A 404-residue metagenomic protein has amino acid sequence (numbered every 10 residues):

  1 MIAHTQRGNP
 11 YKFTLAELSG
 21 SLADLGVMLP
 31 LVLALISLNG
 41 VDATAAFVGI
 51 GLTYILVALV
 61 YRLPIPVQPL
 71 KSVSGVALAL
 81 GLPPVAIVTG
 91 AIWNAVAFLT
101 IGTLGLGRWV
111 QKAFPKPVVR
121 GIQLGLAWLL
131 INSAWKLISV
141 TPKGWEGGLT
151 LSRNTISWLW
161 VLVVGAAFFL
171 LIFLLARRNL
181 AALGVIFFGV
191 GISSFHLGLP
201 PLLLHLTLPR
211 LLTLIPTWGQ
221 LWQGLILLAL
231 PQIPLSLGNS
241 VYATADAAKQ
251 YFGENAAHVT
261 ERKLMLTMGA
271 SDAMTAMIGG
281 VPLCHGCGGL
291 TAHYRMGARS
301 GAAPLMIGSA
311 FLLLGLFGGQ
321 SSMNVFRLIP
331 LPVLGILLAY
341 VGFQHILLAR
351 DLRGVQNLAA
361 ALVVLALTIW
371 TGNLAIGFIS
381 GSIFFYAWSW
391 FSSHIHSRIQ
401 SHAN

Functional and structural regions predicted by a protein language model:
M1-L18, G148-L151, L199-I215, G253-A256 (+2 more regions): Intrinsically disordered, low-complexity non-transmembrane regions of multi-pass membrane transporters
I2-L18, L35-L56, P231-G301: Membrane-embedded helical hairpins/re-entrant loop segments and their flanking transmembrane helices within multi-pass
L15-A16, A23, N154-A166, A181 (+3 more regions): Hydrophobic, membrane-embedded alpha-helices of multi-pass small-molecule transporters
S19-G20, Y54-P64, F173-L174, P231-L235 (+4 more regions): Transmembrane alpha-helix interface/packing and boundary motifs in multi-pass membrane proteins, characterized by
S19-L82: Transmembrane helix-boundary motif of multi-pass solute transporters/channels
V27-A34, I50-Y54, K71-V76, L162-L170 (+4 more regions): Hydrophobic, membrane-inserted alpha-helices
V41-V48, R62-S74, Q111-V119, V281-G289 (+3 more regions): Short, non-helical or kinked segments that cap or interrupt transmembrane helices
G81-P200, M306-N404: Membrane-embedded alpha-helical modules
